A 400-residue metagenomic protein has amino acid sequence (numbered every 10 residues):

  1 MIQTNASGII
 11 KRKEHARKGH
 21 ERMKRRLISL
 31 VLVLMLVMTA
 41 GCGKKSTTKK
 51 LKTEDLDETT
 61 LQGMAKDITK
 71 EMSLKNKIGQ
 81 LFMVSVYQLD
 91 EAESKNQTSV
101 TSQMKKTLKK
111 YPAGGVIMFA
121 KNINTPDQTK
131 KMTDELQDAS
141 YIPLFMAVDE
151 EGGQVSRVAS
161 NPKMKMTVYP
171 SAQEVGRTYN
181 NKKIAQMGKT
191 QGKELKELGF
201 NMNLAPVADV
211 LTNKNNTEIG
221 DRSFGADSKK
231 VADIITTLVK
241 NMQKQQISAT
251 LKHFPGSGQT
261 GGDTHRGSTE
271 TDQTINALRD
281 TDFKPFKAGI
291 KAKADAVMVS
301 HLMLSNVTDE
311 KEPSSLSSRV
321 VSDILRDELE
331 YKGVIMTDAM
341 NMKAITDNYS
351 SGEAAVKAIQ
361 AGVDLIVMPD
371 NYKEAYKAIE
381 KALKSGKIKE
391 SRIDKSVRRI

Functional and structural regions predicted by a protein language model:
Q3-R22: Short, Lys/Arg-enriched N-terminal segments with co-localized hydrophobic residues within the first ~10-30 amino acids
M23-S46: Sec-dependent N-terminal signal peptides of Gram-positive bacterial secreted proteins and lipoproteins
K44-M72, K77-G79, S94-K95, S102: N-terminal, intrinsically disordered, polar/charged segments of Gram-positive cell-envelope systems that serve as
Y87-E91, Q97, T107-V231, H253 (+4 more regions): Enzymes and membrane/adaptor proteins characterized by extended Gly/Ser/Thr/Asp/Glu-rich, aromatic-dotted
M132-S140, G192, K196, T236-Q243 (+1 more regions): Surface-exposed amphipathic alpha-helices with a cationic face
I234, V239-L251, A277, T281-A296: Phosphate/pyrophosphate-binding betaalpha-module
K384-I400: Mid-to-C-terminal alpha-helical segments outside catalytic/metal-binding sites
